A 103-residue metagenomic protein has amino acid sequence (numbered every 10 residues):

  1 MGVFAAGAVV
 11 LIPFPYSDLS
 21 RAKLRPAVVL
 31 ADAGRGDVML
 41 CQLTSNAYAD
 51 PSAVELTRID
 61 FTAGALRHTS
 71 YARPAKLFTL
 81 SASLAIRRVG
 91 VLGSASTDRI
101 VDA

Functional and structural regions predicted by a protein language model:
M1-A103: Conserved functional hotspots at enzyme active or ligand-binding sites that engage polyanionic ligands
